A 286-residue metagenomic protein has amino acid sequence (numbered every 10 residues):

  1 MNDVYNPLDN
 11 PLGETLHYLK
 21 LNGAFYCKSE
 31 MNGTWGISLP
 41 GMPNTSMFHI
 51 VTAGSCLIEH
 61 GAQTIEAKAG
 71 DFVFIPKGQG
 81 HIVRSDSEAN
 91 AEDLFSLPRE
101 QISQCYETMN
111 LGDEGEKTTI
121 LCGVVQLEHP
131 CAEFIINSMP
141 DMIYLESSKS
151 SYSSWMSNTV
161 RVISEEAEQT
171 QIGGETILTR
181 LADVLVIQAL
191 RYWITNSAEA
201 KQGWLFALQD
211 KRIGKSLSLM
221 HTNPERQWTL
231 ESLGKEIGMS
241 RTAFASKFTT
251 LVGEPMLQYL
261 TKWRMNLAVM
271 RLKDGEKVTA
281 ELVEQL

Functional and structural regions predicted by a protein language model:
M1-F72, Q79-L111: Generic protein-terminus/edge-of-domain signal
N32, A198-Q202, V252: Short, Lys/Arg-enriched N-terminal segment that forms or immediately precedes the first helix of a structured domain
M47, K68, G173-L181, G203 (+4 more regions): Amphipathic alpha-helical recognition patches that constitute DNA-binding helices
G54, D86, E166-Q169, N223 (+1 more regions): Generic structural signal for alpha-helix termini and adjacent loop/cap motifs
V73-P76, I120-C122: Short hydrophobic-aromatic micro-motifs
E114-E116: Extracellular/periplasmic catalytic domains that process cell-envelope and extracellular macromolecules
T118-S218: An amphipathic alpha-helical interaction segment
K215-T222, R226-S240, S246, T250-L286: Terminal helix-turn-helix DNA-binding modules in bacterial transcription factors
